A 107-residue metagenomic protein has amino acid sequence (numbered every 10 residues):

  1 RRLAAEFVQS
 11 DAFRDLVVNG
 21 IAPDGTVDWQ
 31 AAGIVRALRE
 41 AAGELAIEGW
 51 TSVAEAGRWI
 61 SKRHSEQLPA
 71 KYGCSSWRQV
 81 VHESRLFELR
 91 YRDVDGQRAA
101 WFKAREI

Functional and structural regions predicted by a protein language model:
R1-I107: N-terminal regulatory modules in eukaryotic regulatory proteins
